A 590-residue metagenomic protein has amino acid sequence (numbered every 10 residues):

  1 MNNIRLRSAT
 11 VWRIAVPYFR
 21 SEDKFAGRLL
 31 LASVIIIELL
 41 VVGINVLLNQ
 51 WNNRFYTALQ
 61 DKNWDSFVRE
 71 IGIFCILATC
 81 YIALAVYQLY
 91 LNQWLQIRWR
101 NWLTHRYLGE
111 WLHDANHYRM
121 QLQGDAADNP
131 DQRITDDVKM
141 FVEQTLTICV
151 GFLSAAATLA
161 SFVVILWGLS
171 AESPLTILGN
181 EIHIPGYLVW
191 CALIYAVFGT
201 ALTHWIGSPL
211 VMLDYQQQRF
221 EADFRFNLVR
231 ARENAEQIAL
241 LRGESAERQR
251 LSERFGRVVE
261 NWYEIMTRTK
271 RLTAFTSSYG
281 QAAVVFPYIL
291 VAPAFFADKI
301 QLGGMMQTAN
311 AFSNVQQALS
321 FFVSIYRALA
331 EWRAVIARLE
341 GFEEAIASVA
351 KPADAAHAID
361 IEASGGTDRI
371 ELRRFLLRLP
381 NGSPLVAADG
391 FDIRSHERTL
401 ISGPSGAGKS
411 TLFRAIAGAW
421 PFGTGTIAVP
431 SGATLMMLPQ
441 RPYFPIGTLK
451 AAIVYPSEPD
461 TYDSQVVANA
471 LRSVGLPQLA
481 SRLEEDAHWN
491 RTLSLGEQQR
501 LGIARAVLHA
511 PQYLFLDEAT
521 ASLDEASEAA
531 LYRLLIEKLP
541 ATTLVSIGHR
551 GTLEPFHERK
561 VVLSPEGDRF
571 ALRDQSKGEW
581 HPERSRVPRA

Functional and structural regions predicted by a protein language model:
M1-N45, R54-F74, Q88, N92 (+7 more regions): Membrane-integrated ABC transporters
S33-I36, L40, L47-N49, C80 (+5 more regions): A hydrophobic transmembrane-helix motif
I44-N53, T57-Q60, Y81-H117, Q123 (+5 more regions): Juxtamembrane helix-loop junctions of ABC transporter transmembrane domains
A126, E343-L400, G423-S431, N469 (+1 more regions): Primarily ABC-family ATPase nucleotide-binding module
G207-V211, A222, A239-G243, Q249 (+3 more regions): Cytosolic ends of transmembrane helices, especially the final helix of ABC transmembrane type-1 domains
P209-M266, D354: Loop segments that connect adjacent transmembrane helices in multi-pass transporters
A415, A452, E485-W580: ABC-family ATPase nucleotide-binding domain "signature/switch" substructure
P442-R491: Conserved "ABC signature" C-loop
